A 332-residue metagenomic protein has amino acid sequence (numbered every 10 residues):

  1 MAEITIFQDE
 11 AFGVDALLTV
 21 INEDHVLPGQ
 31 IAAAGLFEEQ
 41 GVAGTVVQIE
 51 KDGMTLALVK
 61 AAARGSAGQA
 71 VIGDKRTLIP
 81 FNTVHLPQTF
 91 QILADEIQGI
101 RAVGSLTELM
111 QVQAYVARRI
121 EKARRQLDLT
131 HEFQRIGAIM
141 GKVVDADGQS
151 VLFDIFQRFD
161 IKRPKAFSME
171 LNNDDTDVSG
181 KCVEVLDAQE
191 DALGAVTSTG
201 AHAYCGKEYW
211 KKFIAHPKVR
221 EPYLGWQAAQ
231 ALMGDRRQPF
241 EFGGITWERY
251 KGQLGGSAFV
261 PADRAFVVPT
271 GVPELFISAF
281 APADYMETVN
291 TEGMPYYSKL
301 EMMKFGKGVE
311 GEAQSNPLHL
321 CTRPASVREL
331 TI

Functional and structural regions predicted by a protein language model:
M1-T45, C321-I332: N-terminal alpha-helical "arm" segments
T5-T19, E23-D24, V151-S179: Hydrophobic alpha-helical segments and helix pairs
A34-A102: Assembly/oligomerization interface modules of large self-assembling protein complexes
E39, A192-T197, A201, L300-M303 (+1 more regions): A general structural signal for short secondary-structure junctions and capping/turn motifs
K60-A62, I214-H216, C321-A325: Short conserved micro-motifs at the rims of enzyme active sites and ligand-binding pockets
V84-I161, D177, K181-L186, E190-K211 (+1 more regions): Long, contiguous amphipathic alpha-helices that act as assembly "spine/axial" helices in icosahedral shell and virion
A166-A258: A contiguous, surface-oriented mixed alpha/beta subdomain in the mid-to-C-terminal portion of proteins that forms
R220-I332: Sequence/fold signature of self-assembling virion shell proteins
